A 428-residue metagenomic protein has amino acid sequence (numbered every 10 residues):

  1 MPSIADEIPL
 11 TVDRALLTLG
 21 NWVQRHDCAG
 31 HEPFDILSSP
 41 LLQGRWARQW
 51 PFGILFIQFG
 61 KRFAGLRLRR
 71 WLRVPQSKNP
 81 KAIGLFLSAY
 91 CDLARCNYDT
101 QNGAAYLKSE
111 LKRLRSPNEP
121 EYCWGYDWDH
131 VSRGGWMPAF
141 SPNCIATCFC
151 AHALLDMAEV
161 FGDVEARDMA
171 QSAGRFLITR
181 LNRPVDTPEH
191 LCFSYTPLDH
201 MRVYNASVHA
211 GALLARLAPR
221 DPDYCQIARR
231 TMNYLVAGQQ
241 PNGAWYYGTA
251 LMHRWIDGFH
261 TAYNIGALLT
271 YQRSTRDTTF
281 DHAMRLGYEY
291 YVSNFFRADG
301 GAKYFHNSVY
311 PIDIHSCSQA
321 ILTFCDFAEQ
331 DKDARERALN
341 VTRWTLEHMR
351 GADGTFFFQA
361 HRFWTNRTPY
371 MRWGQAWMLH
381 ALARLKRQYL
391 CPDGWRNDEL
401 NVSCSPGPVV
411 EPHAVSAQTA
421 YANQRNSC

Functional and structural regions predicted by a protein language model:
M1-C428: Glycan-recognition and catalytic cores of secretory/periplasmic carbohydrate-active enzymes
